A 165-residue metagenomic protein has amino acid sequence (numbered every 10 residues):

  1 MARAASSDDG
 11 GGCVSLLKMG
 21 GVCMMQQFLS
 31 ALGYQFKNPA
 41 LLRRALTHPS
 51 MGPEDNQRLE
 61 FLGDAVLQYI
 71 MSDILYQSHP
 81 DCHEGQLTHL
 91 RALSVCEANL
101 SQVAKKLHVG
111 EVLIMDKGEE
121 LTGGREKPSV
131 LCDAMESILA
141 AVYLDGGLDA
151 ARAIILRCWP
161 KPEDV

Functional and structural regions predicted by a protein language model:
M1-V165: Double-stranded RNA-binding/processing signature
